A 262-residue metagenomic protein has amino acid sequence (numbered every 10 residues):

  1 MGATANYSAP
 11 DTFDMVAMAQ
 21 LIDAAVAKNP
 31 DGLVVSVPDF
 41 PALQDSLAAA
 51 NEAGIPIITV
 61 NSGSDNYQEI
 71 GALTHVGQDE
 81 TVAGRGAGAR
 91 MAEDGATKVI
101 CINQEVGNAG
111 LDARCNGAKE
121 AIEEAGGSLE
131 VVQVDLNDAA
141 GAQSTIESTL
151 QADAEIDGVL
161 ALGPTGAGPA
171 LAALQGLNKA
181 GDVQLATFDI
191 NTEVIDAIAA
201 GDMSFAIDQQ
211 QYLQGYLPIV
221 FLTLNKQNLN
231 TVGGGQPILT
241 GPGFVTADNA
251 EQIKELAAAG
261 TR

Functional and structural regions predicted by a protein language model:
M1, A83-A87, A109-S128, T145 (+3 more regions): Short, solvent-exposed amphipathic alpha-helices that sit in or adjacent to ligand/effector-binding or catalytic
M1-T12, I100-C101, I122-A139: Short beta-strand elements in bilobed, periplasmic/extracellular small-molecule ligand-binding domains
Y7, G32, V37, T74 (+1 more regions): Short beta-strand segments enriched in small/hydrophobic residues
D23, V35-E52, A118, D135-D196: Hydrophobic alpha-helical
F40-P41, D45-V82, A96, D189-A199 (+2 more regions): Flexible loop/hinge segments that line or gate small-molecule binding clefts
H75-V99, G141-Q143, I190-V194, Q210-N230: Hydrophobic alpha-helical segments within soluble ligand-binding/sensing domains
V106, A121-A125, L213-R262: Hinge/cleft segment of the Venus flytrap/periplasmic-binding protein
